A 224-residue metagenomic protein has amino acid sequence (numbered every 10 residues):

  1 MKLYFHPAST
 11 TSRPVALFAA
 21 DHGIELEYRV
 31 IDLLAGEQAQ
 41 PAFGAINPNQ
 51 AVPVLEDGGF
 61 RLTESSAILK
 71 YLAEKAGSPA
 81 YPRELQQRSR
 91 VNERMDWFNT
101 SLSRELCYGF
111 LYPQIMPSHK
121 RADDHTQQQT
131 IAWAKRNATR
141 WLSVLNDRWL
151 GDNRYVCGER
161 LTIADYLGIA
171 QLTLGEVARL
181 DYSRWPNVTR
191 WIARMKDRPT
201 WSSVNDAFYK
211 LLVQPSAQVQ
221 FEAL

Functional and structural regions predicted by a protein language model:
M1-Q129, E222-A223: GST-like domain detector, emphasizing the conserved glutathione-binding G-site in the N-terminal thioredoxin-like
R13, G36, I192, L212-V213: Generic structural signal for helix capping and beta-alpha/helix-loop junctions
L33-L34, T189, Y209: Conserved beta-strand edge residues that scaffold enzyme active sites
A45, D197, D206: Phosphate-coordinating loops and pocket residues in cytosolic domains that bind phosphorylated ligands
A73, Q171-L172, N205: Active-site-flanking alpha-helical
R94, N99-D197: GST-like fold's C-terminal all-alpha helical module
T200-W201: Juxtamembrane membrane-interface segments at transmembrane alpha-helix termini
F208-L224: Acidic/histidine-enriched, glycine/proline-rich intrinsically disordered or flexible terminal extensions
